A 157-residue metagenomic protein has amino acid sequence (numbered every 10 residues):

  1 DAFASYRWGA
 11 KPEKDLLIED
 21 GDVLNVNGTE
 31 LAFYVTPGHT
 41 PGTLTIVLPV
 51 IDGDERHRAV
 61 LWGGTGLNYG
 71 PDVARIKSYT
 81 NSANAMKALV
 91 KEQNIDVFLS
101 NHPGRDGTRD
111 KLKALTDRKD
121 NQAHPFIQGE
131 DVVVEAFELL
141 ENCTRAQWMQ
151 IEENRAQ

Functional and structural regions predicted by a protein language model:
D1-V35, T40-P41, G63-G64, Y69 (+1 more regions): Metallo-beta-lactamase
G9-P12, R56-L61, P125-Q128: Glycine-rich, flexible loop segments associated with nucleotide phosphate handling
H39, T43, H102-G104: Histidine-centered divalent metal-coordination motifs
L44-T45, T108: Generic hydrophobic alpha-helical membrane-span motif
T45-Y69: Conserved beta-strand hairpin/beta-sheet module of binuclear metal-dependent hydrolase folds, prominently
G53, T65-Q157: Accessory terminal helices/loops
